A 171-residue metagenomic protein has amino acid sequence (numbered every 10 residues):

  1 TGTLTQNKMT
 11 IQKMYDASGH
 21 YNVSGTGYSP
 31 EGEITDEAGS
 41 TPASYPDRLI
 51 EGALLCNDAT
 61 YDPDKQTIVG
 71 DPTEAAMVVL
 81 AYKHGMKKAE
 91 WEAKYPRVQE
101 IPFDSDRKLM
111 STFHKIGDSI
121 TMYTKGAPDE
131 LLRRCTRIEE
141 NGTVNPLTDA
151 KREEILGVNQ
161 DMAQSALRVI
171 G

Functional and structural regions predicted by a protein language model:
T1-G171: Conserved cytosolic headpiece of P-type ATPases
